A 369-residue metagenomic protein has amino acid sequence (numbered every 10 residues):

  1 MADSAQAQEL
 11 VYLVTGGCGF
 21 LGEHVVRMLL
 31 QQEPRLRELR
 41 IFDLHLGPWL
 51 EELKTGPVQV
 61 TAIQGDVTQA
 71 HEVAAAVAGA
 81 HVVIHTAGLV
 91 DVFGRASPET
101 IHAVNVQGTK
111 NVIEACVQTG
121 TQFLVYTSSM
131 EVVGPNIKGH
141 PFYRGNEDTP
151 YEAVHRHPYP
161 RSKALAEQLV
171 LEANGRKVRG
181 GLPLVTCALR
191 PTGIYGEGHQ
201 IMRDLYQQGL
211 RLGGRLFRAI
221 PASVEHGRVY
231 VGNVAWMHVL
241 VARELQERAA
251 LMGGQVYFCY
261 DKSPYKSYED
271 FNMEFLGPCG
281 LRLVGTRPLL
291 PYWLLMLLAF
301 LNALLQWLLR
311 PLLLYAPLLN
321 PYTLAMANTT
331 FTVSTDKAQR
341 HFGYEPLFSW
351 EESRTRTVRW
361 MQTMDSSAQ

Functional and structural regions predicted by a protein language model:
A2-R35: N-terminal Rossmann NAD(P)H-binding glycine-rich loop of SDR-like oxidoreductase domains
D3, C279, T332-H341, E345-Q369: Amphipathic terminal alpha-helices
G19, H102-V106, Y143-N146, E152-E167 (+5 more regions): Short-chain dehydrogenase/reductase
G56-Q107, A115, T119, P135: NAD(P)H-binding glycine-rich loop region in Rossmannoid oxidoreductase-like domains and their noncatalytic homologs
Q107-R161, V178-R179, C187: Conserved Rossmann-fold NAD(P)-dependent oxidoreductase catalytic core, especially the SDR/UDP-sugar
H140, A173-R243, N272-L276: NAD(P)-dependent short-chain dehydrogenase/reductase
V231, H238, V256, A303-L308 (+1 more regions): Conserved C-terminal active-site "lid" loop/helix of NAD(P)H-dependent oxidoreductases that clamps the redox cofactor
E244-L318, T335, T355-R356, A368-Q369: Mid/C-terminal beta-alpha module of Rossmann-like enzyme folds, strongest in SDR-family dehydrogenases/epimerases
